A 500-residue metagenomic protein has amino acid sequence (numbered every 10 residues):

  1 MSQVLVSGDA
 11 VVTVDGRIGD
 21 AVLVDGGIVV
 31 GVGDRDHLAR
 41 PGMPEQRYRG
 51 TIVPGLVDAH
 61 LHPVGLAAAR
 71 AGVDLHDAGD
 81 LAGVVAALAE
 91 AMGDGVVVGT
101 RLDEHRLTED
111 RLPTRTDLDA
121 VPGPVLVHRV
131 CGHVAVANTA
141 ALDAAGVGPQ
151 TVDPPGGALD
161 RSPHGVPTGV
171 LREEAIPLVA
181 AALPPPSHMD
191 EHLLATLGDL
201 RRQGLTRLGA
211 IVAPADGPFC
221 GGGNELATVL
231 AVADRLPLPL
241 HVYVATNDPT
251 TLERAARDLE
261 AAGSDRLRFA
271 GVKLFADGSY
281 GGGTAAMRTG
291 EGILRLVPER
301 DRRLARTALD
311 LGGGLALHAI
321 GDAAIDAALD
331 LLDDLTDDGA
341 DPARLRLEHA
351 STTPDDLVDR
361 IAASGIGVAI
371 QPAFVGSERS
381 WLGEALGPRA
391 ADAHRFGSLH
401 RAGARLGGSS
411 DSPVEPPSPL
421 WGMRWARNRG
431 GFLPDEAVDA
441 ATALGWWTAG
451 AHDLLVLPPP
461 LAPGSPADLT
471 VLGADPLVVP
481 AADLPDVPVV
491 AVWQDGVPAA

Functional and structural regions predicted by a protein language model:
M1-L38, A89, P186-R202, T206-R207 (+2 more regions): Active-site microenvironment of metallo-dependent hydrolases
Q3-A10, V14-A255, S279-T307, L311-A324 (+4 more regions): Divalent metal-binding segments
H62, S264-T284, I366-V375: Non-cysteine beta-strand/loop elements that form the S-adenosyl-L-methionine
N138, G204, F269, G278 (+5 more regions): Conserved, mostly hydrophobic/aromatic
G222-L226, L252-L259, I325-D337, R360: Distinct, well-ordered alpha-helical segments
V232-R235, D258-L267, D310, I361-A363: Acidic (Asp/Glu)-rich catalytic clusters
R306-A316, A323-L345, H349-A350, D355-D359 (+2 more regions): His/Asp/Glu-enriched, well-ordered alpha-helical/loop segment that forms or immediately abuts the divalent-metal
